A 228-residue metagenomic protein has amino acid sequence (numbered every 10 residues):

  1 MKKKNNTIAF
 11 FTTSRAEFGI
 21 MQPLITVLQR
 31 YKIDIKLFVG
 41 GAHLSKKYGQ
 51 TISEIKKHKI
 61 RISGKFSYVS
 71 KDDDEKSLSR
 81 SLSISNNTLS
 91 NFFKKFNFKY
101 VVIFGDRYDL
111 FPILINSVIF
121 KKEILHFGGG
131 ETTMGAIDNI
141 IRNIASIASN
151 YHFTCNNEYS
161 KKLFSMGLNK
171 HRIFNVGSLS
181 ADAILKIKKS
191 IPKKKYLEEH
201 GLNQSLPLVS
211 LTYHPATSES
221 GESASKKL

Functional and structural regions predicted by a protein language model:
M1-N6, Q204-S205: Extreme N-terminus of proteins, especially the signal/transit-peptide cleavage junction and the first residues
T7-Q29, Y68-K170: Active-site and donor-binding regions of nucleotide-sugar-utilizing enzymes
F10, L37-V39, I103, H126 (+2 more regions): Structural beta-sheet core signal
F11, L44-K47, A148-E222: A nucleotide-sugar donor-handling region in carbohydrate enzymes
R15, A42, Y108, E131 (+2 more regions): Short, glycine/serine-rich, charged loops/turns that create anion-binding and catalytic segments at active sites
I35-S81, T88: Conserved nucleotide-sugar phosphate-binding/catalytic loop shared by glycosyltransferases and other
I62-K65, I124, R172-N175: Conserved beta-strand scaffold positions in the cores of enzyme catalytic domains, especially in NTP/NDP-utilizing
D138-I140, S223-L228: Charged helix-capping and loop-helix junction motifs
